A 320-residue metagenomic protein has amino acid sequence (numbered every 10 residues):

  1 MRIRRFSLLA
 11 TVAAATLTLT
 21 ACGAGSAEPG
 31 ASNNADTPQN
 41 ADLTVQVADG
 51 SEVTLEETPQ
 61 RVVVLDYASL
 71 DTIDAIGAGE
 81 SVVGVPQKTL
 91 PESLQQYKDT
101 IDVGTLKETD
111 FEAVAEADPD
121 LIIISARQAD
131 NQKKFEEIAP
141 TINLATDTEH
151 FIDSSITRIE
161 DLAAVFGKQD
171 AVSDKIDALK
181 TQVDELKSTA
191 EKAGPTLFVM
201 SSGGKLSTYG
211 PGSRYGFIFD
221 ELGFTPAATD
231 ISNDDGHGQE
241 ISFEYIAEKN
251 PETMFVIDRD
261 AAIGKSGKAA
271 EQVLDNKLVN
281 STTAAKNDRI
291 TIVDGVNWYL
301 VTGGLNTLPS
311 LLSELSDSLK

Functional and structural regions predicted by a protein language model:
R2-Y67, D170-F198, R259-A270, V293-V296 (+1 more regions): Bacterial Sec-exported substrate-binding components of ABC uptake systems
V47-G50, V103-F111, N233-I241: Short helix-initiation/N-cap motifs at beta->coil->alpha
R61-E116: A short, structured surface patch at a secondary-structure boundary
T89-L90, T208-Q239: Alpha-helical, coiled-coil/dimerization segments enriched in small aliphatic residues
D118-I124, P140, I246, N250-F255: Proline-aspartate-enriched helix->loop->beta-strand connector
I138-G203, V301-K320: Extracytoplasmic substrate-binding proteins
G203, S207, D235-I263: Ligand-binding pocket segment of bilobal, Venus flytrap-like solute-binding proteins
E252-K320: Structured C-terminal subdomain patch of bacterial secreted/periplasmic proteins
